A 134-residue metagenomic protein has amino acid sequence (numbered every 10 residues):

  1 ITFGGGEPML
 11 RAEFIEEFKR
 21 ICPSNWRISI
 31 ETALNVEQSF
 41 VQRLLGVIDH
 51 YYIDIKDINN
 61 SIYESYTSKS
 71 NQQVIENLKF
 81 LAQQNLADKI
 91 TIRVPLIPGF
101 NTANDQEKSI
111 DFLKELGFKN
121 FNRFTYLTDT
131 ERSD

Functional and structural regions predicted by a protein language model:
T2-G5, M9-D129: Conserved AdoMet/S-adenosylmethionine-binding subsite of the radical SAM
E131-D134: Short acidic, glycine/proline-enriched helix-loop-strand junctions
